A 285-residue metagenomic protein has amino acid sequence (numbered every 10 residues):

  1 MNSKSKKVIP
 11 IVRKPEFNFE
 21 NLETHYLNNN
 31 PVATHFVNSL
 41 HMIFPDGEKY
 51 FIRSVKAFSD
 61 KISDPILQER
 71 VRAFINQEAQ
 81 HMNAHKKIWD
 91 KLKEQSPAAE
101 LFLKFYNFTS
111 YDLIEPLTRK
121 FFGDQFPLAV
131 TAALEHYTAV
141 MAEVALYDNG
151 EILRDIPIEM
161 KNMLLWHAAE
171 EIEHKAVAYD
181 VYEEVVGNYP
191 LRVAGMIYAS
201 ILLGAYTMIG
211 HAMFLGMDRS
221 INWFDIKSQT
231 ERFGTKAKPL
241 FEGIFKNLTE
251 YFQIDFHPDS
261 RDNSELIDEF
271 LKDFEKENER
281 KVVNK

Functional and structural regions predicted by a protein language model:
N2-K285: Non-heme di-metal
